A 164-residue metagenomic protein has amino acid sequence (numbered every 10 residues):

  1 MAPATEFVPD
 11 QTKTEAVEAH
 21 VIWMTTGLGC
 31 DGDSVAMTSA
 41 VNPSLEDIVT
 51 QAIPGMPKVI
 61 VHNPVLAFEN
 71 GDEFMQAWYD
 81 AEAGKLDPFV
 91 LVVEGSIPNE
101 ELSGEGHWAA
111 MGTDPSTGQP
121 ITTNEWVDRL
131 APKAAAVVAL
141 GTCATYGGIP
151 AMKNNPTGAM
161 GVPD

Functional and structural regions predicted by a protein language model:
A2, F7-D164: Iron-sulfur-associated redox domains of electron-transfer enzymes in respiratory and anaerobic energy metabolism
